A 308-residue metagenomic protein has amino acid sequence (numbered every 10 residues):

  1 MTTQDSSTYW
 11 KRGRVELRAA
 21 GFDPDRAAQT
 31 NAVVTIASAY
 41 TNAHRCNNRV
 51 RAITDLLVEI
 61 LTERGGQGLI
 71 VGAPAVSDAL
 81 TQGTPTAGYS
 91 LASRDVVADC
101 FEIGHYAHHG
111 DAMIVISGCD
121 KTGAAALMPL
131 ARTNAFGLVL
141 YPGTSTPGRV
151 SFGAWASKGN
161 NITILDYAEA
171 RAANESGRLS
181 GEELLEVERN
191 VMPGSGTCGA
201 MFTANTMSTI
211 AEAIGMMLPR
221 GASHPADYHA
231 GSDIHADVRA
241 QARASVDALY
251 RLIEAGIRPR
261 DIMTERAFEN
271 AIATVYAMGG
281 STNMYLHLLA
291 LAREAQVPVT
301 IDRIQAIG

Functional and structural regions predicted by a protein language model:
M1-N31, E63: N-terminal amphipathic/basic leader segments beginning at the initiator methionine
T3-Q4, R26-A28, G65-A73, G181-V187 (+5 more regions): Flexible, glycine/charged-enriched surface loops at secondary-structure junctions
D25-F136: Long, structured ligand/cofactor-binding scaffold of large enzymes
A37-A39, V71, I116-S117, L140 (+6 more regions): Generic beta-strand/beta-sheet core signal
N47, G199-A200, A277-N283: Short helix-coil transition sites and intra-membrane helix breaks within transmembrane domains of multi-pass
N48, Y285-R293: Re-entrant/interfacial helical elements at transmembrane boundaries that shape and gate the permeation pathway
S90-N270, V275: Active-site cavity-forming subdomains of large catalytic enzyme subunits
